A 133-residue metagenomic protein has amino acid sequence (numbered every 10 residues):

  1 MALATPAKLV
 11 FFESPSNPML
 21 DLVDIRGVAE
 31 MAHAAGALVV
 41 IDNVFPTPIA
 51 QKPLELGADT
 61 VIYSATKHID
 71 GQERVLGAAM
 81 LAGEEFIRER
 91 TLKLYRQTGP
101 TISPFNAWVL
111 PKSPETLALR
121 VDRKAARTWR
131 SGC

Functional and structural regions predicted by a protein language model:
M1-G132: Conserved PLP-enzyme active-site core in the AAT-like
